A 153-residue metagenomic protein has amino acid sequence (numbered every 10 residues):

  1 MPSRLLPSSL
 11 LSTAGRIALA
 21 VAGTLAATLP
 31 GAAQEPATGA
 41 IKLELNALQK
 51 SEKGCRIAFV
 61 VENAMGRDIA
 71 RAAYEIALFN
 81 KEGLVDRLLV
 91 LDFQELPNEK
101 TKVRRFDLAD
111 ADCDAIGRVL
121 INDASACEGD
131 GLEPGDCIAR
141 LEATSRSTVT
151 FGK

Functional and structural regions predicted by a protein language model:
P2-A18: Bacterial N-terminal signal peptides that target proteins for export
A27-G31: N-terminal signal peptide c-region/cleavage motif recognized by signal peptidases
Q34-G54, A58, S147-F151: Low-complexity, acidic Ser/Thr/Pro/Gly-rich terminal tails and inter-domain linkers that flank the onset of structured
F59-G66: Asparagine-centered strand-capping/turn motif at beta-strand->loop junctions
D68-R71: Short acidic/proline- and small/hydrophobic-mixed sequence motifs that coincide with surface turns and coil-to-beta
Y74-I76: Hydrophobic beta-strand segments
F79-G117: Intrinsically disordered, low-complexity Pro/Gly/Ser/Thr-rich segments with frequent PxxP/GP/PP motifs and embedded
D110-K153: Terminal connector regions
